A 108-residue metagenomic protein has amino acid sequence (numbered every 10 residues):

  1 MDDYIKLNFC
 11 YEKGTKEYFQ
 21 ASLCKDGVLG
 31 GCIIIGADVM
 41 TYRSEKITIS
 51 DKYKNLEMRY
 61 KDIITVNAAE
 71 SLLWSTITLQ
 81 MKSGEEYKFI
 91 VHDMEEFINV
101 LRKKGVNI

Functional and structural regions predicted by a protein language model:
M1-D38: Anionic N-terminal interaction surfaces
M1-Y4, H92-M94, N107-I108: Generic structural signal for short, solvent-exposed loop/turn connectors between secondary structure elements
L7-Y11, G36-A37, A68, L79-M81 (+1 more regions): Surface-exposed beta-strand edges and flanking loops
K25-L29, G36-T78: Phosphoinositide-binding peripheral membrane targeting modules
V66-N67, F89, G105: Alpha-helix boundary/capping detector
S83-V100: Canonical phosphoinositide-binding patch of PH/PH-like domains
V100-K104, I108: Low-complexity intrinsically disordered segments
